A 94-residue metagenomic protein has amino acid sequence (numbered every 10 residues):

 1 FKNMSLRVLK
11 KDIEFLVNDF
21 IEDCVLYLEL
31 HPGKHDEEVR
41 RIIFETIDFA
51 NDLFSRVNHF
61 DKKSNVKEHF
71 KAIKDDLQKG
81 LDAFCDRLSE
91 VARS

Functional and structural regions predicted by a protein language model:
F1-N3: Short, Lys/Arg-enriched N-terminal segments with co-localized hydrophobic residues within the first ~10-30 amino acids
S5-H31: Short terminal alpha-helical segments
V8, E29, K34-A50: Conserved, aromatic- and glycine-enriched, well-ordered alpha/beta core segments that occur as contiguous structural
D12-L16, E45, D76: A generic short alpha-helical patch detector that favors 3-5-residue windows in or near N-terminal regions
C24, L28, A50, F54-V57: Short amphipathic alpha-helical segments enriched in hydrophobics
E38, F44, D52-S94: Low-complexity intrinsically disordered segments
